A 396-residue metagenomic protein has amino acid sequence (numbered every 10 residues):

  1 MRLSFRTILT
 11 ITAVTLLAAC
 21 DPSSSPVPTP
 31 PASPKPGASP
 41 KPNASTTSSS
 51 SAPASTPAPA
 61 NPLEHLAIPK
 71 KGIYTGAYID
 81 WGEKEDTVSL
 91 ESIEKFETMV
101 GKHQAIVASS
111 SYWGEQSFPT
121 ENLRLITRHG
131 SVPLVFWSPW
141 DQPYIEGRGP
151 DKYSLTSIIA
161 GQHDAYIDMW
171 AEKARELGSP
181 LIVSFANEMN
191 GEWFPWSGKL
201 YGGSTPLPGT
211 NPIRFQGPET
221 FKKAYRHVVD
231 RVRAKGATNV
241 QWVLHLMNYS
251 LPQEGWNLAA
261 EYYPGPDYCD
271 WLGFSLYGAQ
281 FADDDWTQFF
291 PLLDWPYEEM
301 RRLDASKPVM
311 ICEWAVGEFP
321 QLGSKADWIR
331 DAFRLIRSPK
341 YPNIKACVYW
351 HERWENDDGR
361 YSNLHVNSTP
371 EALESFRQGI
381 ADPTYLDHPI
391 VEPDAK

Functional and structural regions predicted by a protein language model:
L16-A19: C-terminal motif of bacterial Sec signal peptides marking the signal peptidase cleavage site
D21-I106, G209, R377-K396: N-terminal module-boundary/linker segments of secreted carbohydrate-active enzymes
P59-N61, T87-F96, S117-R124, D168-M169 (+3 more regions): Alpha-helical scaffolding within the catalytic cores of extracellular/periplasmic polymer-degrading hydrolases
P62-E83, T87, L181, K307-K396: Substrate-binding cleft of secreted/luminal carbohydrate-active enzymes
A67-A165, V316-F319, V348-Y349: N-terminal substrate-binding region of glycoside hydrolase catalytic domains
Y78, S184-A186, Y225-N257, S306-F319 (+1 more regions): Aromatic-lined carbohydrate-recognition surfaces of secreted/lumenal glycan-active proteins
E121-S138, W271-P320: Glycoside hydrolase catalytic-domain groove-lining segments
E121-V240, P389-A395: Substrate-binding cleft of extracellular glycoside hydrolase catalytic domains
